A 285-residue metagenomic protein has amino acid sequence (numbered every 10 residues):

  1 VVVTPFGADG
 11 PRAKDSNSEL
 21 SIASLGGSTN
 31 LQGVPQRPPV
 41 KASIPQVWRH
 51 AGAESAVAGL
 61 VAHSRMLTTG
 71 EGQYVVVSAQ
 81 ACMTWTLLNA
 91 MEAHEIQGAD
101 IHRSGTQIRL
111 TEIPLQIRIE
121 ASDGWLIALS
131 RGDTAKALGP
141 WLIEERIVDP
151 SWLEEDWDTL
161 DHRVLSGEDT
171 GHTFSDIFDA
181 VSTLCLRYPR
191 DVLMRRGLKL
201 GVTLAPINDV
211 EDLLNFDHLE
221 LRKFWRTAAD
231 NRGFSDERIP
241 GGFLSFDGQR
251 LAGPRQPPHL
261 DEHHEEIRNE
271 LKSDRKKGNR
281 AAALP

Functional and structural regions predicted by a protein language model:
V1-G132, K136-P140: Active-site-adjacent "lid/gating" segments in soluble enzymes
V40-S43, I147, D230-L284: Flexible, small-/acidic-enriched active-site or ligand-binding loops
S43-R49, A180-T183, A252-R255: Active-site rim elements
H94-H102, I143, V148, W152 (+1 more regions): Short, surface-exposed loop/helix-turn segments at secondary-structure junctions that function as lids/hinges flanking
L115-L200, L204: Aromatic-enriched alpha-helical interface/lid elements that frame and gate functional surfaces
I117-A121, W225-N231, L284: Short acidic-hydrophobic surface loop/beta-edge motif
K199-P254: A glycine-rich dinucleotide-binding beta-alpha-beta segment and adjacent secondary-structure elements that constitute
